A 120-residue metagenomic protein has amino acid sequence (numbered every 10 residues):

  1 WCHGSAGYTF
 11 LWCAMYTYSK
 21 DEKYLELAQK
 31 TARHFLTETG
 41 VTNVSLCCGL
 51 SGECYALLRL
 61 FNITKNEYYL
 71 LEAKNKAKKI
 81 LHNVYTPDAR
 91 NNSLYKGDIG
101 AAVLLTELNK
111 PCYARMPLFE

Functional and structural regions predicted by a protein language model:
W1-A6, F35-L50, Y85-K96: Solvent-exposed loop and edge beta-strand segments that line ligand/cofactor-binding and catalytic clefts
W1-L27: Long, well-ordered mid-to-C-terminal structural blocks that present hydrophobic/aromatic surfaces
W12, T39, L57: Active-site proximal loops enriched in glycine and acidic residues that flank catalytic Cys/His/Asp and coordinate
A14, Y18, H34, R59 (+3 more regions): Terminal, non-catalytic domain-edge segments
K23-T42, Y68-D88: Long, well-ordered core segments of solenoidal/helical folds
G49-R59: Active-site pocket-lining segment
